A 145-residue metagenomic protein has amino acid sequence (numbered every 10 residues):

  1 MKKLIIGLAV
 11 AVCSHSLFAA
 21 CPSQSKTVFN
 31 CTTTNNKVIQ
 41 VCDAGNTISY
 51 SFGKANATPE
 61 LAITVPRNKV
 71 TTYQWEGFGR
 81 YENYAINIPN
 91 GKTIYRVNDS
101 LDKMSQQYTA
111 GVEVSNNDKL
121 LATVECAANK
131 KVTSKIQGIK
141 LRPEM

Functional and structural regions predicted by a protein language model:
M1-L4: Positively charged n-region of N-terminal signal peptides that target proteins for export
I6-A9: Sec-dependent N-terminal signal peptides
S14-S16: N-terminal signal peptide c-region/cleavage motif recognized by signal peptidases
A19-M145: Cysteine-centric segments in proteins
